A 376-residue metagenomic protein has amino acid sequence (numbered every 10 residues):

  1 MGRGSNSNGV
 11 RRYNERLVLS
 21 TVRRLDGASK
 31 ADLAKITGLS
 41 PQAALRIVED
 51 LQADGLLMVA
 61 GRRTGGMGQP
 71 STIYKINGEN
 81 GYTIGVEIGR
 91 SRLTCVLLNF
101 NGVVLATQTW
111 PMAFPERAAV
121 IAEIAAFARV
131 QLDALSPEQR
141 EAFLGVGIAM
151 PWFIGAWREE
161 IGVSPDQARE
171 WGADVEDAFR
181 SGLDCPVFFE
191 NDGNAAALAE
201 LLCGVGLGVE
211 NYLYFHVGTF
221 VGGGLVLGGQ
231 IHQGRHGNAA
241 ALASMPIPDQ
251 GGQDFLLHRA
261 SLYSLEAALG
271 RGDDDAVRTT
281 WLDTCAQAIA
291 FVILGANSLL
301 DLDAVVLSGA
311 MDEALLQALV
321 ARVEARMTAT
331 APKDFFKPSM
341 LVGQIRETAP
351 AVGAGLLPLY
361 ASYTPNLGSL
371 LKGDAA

Functional and structural regions predicted by a protein language model:
M1-P70, Y74, N366-A376: Nucleotide/phosphate-binding catalytic cleft detector across ATP-hydrolyzing and phosphate-transferring enzymes
S7, R12, S20-R23, F188-L202 (+2 more regions): Glycine-rich phosphate-binding/hydrolytic loop that grips phosphoryl groups
P70-T107, L213-H232: Gly/Thr-rich phosphate-binding beta-strand-loop-beta motif of the actin/hexokinase/Hsp70
V104-N211, G251, L316-A329: Glycine-rich phosphate-binding loop and adjoining helix at the ATP-binding site of ATP-dependent phosphoryl-transfer
T107-T109, P115-V120, E170-W171, A178-G193 (+2 more regions): Glycine/GP-enriched mid-protein hinge/lid loop-to-helix segment characteristic of carbohydrate kinases
A119-S136, L256-L319, L341-A351: Adenine-nucleotide phosphate-binding core of ATP-dependent small-molecule kinases
